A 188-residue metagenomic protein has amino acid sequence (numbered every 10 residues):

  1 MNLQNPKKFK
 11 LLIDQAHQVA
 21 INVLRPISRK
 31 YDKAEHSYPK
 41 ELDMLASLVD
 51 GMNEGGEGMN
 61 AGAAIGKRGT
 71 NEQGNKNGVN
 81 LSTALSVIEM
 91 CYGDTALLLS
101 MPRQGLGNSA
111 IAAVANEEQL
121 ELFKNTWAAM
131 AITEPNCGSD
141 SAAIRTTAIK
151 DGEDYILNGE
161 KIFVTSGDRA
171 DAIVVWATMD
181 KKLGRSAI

Functional and structural regions predicted by a protein language model:
M1-M101, L122: Amphipathic, small/basic residue-rich leader segments at the start of a protein or domain
A16-I27, A115-E121, G152-N158, I188: Long, well-ordered alpha-helical segments
G105-V114: Helix-loop "lid/cap" segments that line or gate small-molecule binding pockets
N125-E134: A short, Trp-centered hydrophobic/proline-enriched beta-strand micro-motif
E134-D140, Y155: Hydrophobic, small-residue-rich alpha-helical packing segments that form membrane-like cores
D140-I144, G167-A170: Short acidic, glycine/serine/threonine-rich loops at helix termini
A148-I149: A structural signal for short hydrophobic beta-strand segments in well-ordered beta-sheet cores
D154, E160-I188: A short core secondary-structure module
